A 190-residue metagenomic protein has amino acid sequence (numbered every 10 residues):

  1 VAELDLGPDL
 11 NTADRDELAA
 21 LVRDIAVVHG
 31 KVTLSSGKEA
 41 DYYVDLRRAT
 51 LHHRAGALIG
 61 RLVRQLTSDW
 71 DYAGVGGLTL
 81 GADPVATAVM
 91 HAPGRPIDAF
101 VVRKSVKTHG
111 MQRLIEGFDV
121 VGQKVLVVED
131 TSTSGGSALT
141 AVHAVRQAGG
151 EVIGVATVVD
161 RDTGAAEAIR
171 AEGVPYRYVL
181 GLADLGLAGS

Functional and structural regions predicted by a protein language model:
A2-D69: Active-site-facing substrate-recognition patch
A2-L21, H143-S190: PRPP-dependent phosphoribosyltransferase catalytic core
S36, G117-G122, Q147-A148, A168-I169: Solvent-exposed alpha-helices and their adjacent loops that cap or buttress functional pockets in soluble metabolic
R48, S132-T133: Short, glycine/acidic-enriched loop or turn micro-motifs at the edges of active sites
V63-A73, V142, R146-A148: Phosphate/pyrophosphate-binding loops at sites that engage ATP/ADP/AMP, CoA/4′-phosphopantetheine, polyphosphate
W70-G81, G154-V158: Short glycine-rich phosphate-binding loop at a beta-alpha junction
V75-G76, D98-F100, I153, R177: Structural detector of well-ordered beta-strand residues that form the stable sheet scaffold of enzyme domains
A86-L126, T133-T140: Short, glycine/charge-rich flexible loops or terminal/linker lids adjacent to PRPP-binding catalytic cores
